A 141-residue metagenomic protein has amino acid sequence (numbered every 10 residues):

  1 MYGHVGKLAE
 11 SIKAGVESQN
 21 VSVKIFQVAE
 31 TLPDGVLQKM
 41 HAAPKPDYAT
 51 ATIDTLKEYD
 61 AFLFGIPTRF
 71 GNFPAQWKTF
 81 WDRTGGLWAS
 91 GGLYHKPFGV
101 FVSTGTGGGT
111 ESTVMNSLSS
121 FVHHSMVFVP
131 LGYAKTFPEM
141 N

Functional and structural regions predicted by a protein language model:
M1-S90: N-terminal beta1-alpha1-beta2 submodule of the flavodoxin-like/Rossmannoid cofactor-binding fold
Y94-N141: Short, glycine-/small-residue-rich phosphate/pyrophosphate-handling segment
